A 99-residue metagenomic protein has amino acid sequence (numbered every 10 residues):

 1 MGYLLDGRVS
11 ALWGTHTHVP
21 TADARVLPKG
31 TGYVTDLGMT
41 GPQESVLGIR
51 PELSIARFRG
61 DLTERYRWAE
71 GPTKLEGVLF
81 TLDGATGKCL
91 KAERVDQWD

Functional and structural regions predicted by a protein language model:
M1-W68: Conserved beta-sheet core of the metallophosphoesterase superfamily
S54-D99: A short C-terminal boundary segment appended to hydrolase-like catalytic domains
